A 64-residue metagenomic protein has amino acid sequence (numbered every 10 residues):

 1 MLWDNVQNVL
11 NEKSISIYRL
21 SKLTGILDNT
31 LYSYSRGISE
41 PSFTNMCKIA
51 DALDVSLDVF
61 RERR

Functional and structural regions predicted by a protein language model:
M1-S16: A short, Lys/Arg-rich alpha-helix, primarily the initiator
L10, S21, A50: The alpha-helix within a helix-turn-helix
I17, F43-M46: Helix-turn-helix DNA-binding elements, focusing on the entry/boundary residues of the two helices that contact DNA
R19, T30, V59: Residues in the helix-turn-helix
I26-P41, E62: Recognition helix of helix-turn-helix/homeodomain-like DNA-binding domains that insert into the DNA major groove
N45-A50, F60-R61: Hydrophobic micro-packing sites on short alpha-helices
D54-R64: Short C-terminal boundary/hinge segments that cap the last helix of small helical domains
